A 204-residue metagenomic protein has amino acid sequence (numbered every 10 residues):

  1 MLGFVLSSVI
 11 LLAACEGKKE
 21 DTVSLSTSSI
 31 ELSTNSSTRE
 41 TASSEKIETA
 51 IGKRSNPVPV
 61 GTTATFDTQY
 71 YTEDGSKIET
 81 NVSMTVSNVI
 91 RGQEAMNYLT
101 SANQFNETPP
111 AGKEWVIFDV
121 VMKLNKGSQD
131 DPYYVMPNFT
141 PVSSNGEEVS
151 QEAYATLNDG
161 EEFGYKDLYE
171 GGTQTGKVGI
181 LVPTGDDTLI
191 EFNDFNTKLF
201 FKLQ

Functional and structural regions predicted by a protein language model:
M1-L2: Bacterial N-terminal signal peptides that target proteins for export
L11-A14: C-terminal motif of bacterial Sec signal peptides marking the signal peptidase cleavage site
E16-I117, K123-Q204: Conserved functional micro-motifs across diverse proteins
